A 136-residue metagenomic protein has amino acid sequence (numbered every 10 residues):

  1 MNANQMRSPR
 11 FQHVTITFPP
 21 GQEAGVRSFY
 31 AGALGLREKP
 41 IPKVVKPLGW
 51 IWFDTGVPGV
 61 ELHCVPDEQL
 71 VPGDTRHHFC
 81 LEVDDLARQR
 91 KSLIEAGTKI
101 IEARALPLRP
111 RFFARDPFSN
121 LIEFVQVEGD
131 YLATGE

Functional and structural regions predicted by a protein language model:
M1-R27, H77-F79, E128-E136: N-terminal beta-strand motif that seeds the catalytic metal site of vicinal oxygen chelate
P9-R10, V71-R76, A105-L106: Short glycine-enriched loop/turn motifs at secondary-structure junctions
I16-G59: Core segments of cupin and vicinal oxygen chelate
F18-A24, F79-L121: Vicinal oxygen chelate
V44-V45, L106-L108, E128, A133: Conserved beta-strand edge residues that scaffold enzyme active sites
F53-P58, A114-P117, V127: Active-site beta-strand termini and strand-to-loop segments that position acidic
E61-V65, F113, E123: Conserved beta-strand in the GNAT
